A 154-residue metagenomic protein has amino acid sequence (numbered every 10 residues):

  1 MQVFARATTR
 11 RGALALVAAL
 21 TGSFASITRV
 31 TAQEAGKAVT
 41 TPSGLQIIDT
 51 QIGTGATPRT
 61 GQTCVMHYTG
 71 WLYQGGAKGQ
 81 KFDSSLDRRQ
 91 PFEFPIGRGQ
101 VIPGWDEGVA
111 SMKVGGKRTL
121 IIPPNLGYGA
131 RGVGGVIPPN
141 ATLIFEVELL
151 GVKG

Functional and structural regions predicted by a protein language model:
M1-G154: Cross-family detector of peptidyl-prolyl cis-trans isomerase
